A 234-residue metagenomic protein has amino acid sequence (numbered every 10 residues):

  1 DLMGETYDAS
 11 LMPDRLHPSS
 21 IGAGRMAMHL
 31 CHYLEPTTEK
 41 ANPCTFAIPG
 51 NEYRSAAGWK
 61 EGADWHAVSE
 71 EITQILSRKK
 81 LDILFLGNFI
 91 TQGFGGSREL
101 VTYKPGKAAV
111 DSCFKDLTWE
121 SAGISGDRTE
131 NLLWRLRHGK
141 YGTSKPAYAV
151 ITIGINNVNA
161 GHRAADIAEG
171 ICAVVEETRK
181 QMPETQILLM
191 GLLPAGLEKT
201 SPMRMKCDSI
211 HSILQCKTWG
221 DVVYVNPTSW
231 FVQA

Functional and structural regions predicted by a protein language model:
D1-K40, K104-T118, D127-E130, W134-A234: Alpha-helical cap/lid subdomain in secreted, periplasmic, or secretory-pathway luminal O-acyl-processing enzymes
L2-L16, S20-L86, I90-S112: N-terminal secretory targeting modules
I83-F85, W119-S121, Y224: Conserved beta-strand scaffold positions in the cores of enzyme catalytic domains, especially in NTP/NDP-utilizing
